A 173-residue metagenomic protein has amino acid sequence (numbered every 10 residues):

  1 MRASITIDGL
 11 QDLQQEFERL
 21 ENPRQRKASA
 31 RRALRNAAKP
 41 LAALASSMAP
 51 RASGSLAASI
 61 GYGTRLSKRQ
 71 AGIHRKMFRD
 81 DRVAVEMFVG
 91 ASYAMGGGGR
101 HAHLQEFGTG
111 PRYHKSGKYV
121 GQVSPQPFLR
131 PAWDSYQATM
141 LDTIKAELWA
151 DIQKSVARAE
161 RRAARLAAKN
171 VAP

Functional and structural regions predicted by a protein language model:
M1-A84, F107-P173: Short, Lys/Arg-rich flexible segments
H74-H103: Mid-chain, well-packed structural core segment of small domains
